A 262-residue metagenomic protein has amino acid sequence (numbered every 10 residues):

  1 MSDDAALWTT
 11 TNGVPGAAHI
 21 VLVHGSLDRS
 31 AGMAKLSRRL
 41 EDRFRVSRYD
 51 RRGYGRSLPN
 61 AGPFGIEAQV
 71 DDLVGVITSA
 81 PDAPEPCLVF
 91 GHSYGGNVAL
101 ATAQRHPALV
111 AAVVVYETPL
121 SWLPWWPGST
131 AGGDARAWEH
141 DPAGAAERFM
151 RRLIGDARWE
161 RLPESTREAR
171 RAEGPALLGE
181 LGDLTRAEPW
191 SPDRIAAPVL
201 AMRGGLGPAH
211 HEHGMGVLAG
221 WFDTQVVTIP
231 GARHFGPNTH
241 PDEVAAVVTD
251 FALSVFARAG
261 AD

Functional and structural regions predicted by a protein language model:
A5-P59: Conserved HGGG/HGGXW glycine-rich cap/lid loop of the alpha/beta-hydrolase fold
L22-S26, S93, G204: Glycine-rich His-Gly loop
K35-R38, S47-F90, Y94, A246: Active-site loop/oxyanion-hole signature of alpha/beta-hydrolase fold enzymes
D50-G55, P119, A232-R233: Short beta-to-alpha linker loops that shape the active-site pocket of alpha/beta-hydrolase fold enzymes
L100-R105, L109-E139: Flexible "cap/lid" loop of the alpha/beta hydrolase fold
D141-L181, T185: Conserved alpha/beta-hydrolase catalytic His-Asp/Glu region
T166-F222, T228: Conserved serine/cysteine hydrolase catalytic core
I229-A245: Catalytic histidine-centered segment of alpha/beta-hydrolase-like enzymes
